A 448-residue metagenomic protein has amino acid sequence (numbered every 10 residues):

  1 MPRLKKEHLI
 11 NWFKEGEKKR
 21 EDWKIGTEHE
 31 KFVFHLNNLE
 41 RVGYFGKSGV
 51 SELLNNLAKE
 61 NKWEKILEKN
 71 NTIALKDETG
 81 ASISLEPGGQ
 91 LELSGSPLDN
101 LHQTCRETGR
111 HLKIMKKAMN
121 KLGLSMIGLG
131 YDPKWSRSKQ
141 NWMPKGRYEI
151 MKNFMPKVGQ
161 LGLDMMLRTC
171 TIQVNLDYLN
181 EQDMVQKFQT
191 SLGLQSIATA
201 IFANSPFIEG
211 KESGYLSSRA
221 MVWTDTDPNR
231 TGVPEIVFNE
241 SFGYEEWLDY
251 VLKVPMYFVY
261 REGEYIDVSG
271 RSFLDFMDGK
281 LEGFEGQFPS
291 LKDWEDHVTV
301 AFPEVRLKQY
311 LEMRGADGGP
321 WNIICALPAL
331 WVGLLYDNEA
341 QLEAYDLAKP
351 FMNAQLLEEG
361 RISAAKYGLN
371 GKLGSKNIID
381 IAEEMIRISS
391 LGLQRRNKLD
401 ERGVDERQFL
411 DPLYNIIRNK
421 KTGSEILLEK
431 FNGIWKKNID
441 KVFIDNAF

Functional and structural regions predicted by a protein language model:
M1-Q160, R168, A203, I323 (+7 more regions): Terminal catalytic/cofactor-binding subdomain
F32, E92, Q173-D177, E312-R314: Structured core elements
F34-L36, S96, D177-L179, A316 (+1 more regions): Solvent-exposed residues in well-ordered beta-strands and their adjoining turns, especially edge/terminal strands
K113, Q189-L192, S196, E383 (+1 more regions): Generic structural signal for well-ordered, non-transmembrane alpha-helical segments in soluble/cytosolic regions
N120-K121, M126, Y131-R306: Loop-rich catalytic cores of soluble enzymes, especially ATP-dependent carboxylate-amine ligases and other
R271-Q355: Long, well-ordered mid-to-C-terminal structural blocks that present hydrophobic/aromatic surfaces
